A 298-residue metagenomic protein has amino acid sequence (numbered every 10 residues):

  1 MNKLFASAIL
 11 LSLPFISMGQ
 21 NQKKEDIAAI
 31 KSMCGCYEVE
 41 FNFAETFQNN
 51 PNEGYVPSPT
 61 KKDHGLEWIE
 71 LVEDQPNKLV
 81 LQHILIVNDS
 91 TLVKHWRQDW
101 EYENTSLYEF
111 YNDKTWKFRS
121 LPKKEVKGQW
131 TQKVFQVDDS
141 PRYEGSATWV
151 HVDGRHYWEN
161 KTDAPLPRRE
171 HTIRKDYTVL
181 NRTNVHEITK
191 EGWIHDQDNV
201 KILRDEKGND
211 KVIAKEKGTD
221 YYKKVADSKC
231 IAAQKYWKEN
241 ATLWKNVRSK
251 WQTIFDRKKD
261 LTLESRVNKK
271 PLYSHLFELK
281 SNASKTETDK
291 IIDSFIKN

Functional and structural regions predicted by a protein language model:
M1-Q22: Bacterial Sec-dependent N-terminal signal peptides
N21-C36: N-terminal helix-cap/turn-to-beta initiation motif at the start of protein domains
Q22-D26, N42-P76: Short, solvent-exposed loop/hinge segments that bridge or flank secondary-structure elements
E38-F47, I84, K161-R169, D196-L203: Generic short beta-strand segments
N50, D74-N112: N-terminal intrinsically disordered, cationic/polar leader segments that include organellar targeting peptides
V56-E73, Q82, Q98-W100, N181-I188 (+1 more regions): Hydrophobic/aromatic beta-strand elements that line small-molecule binding cavities or substrate pockets in beta-rich
K127-N181, V200-L203: Short helix-loop boundary/capping segments
L180-N184, K190-S281, K290-N298: Acidic, serine/threonine-rich low-complexity disordered tracts
